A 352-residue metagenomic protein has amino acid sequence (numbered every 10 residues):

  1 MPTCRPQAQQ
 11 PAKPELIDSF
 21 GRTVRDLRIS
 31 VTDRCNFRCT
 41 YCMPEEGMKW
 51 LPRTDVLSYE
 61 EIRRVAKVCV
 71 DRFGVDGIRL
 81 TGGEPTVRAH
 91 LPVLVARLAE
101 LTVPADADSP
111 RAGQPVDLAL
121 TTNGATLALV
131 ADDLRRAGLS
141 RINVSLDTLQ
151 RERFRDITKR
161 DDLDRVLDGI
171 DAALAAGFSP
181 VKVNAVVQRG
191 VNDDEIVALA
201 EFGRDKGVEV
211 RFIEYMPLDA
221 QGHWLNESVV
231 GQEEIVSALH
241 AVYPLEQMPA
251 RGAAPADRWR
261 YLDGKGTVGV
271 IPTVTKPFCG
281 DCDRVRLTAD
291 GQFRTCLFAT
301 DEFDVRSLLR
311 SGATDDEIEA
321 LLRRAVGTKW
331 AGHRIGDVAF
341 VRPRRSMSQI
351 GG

Functional and structural regions predicted by a protein language model:
M1-R28, R38-T40, D71-F73, A256-T267 (+2 more regions): N-terminal [4Fe-4S]-dependent radical SAM core
P2, D147, E152-R155, R160-D171 (+3 more regions): Radical SAM enzyme [4Fe-4S]-AdoMet core and its adjacent flexible, acidic and glycine-rich loops/tails across
S19-E61: Canonical Radical SAM [4Fe-4S] cluster-binding loop centered on the CxxxCxxC motif and its immediate flanking residues
V31, C39, L80, V144 (+2 more regions): Conserved, mostly hydrophobic/aromatic
R34-E45, F278-R286, L297: Local cysteine-cluster metal-coordination motifs and their immediate loop/turn environment, predominantly Fe-S cluster
V56-Y59, R63-R79, R88-R211: Radical SAM/AdoMet-radical enzyme domain recognition
L262-T267, I271-Q292: Active-site oxyanion/phosphate-handling segment shared across diverse enzymes
G280-G352: Flexible mid-to-C-terminal extensions adjoining Fe-S/redox cofactors in radical SAM and related proteins
